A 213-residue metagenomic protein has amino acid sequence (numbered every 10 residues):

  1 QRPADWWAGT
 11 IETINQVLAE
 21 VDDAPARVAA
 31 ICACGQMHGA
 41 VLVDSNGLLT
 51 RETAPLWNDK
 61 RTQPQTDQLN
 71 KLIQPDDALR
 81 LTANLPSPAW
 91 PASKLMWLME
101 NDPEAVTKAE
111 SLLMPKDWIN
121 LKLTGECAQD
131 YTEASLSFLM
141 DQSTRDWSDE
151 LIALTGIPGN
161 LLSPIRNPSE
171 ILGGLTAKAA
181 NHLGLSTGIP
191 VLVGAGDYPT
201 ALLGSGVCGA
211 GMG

Functional and structural regions predicted by a protein language model:
Q1, L161, A210-G213: Short, intrinsically disordered, charge-balanced linker/junction segments flanking boundaries in proteins
Q1-E52, R80, K108, S163-P164 (+2 more regions): N-terminal glycine/serine-rich phosphate-binding loop of ATP-dependent small-molecule kinases, especially carbohydrate
R27-C34, G188-G204, G211-G213: Short glycine-aspartate micro-motif
G39-V43, S137, T200-L203: Short beta-strand scaffold segments in enzyme catalytic cores
D44-G47, L123-E126, G209-A210: Short acidic-glycine loop/turn motifs at beta-strand connectors
S45-L49, Q68, L72-I73, D77: Hydrophobic or amphipathic alpha-helical targeting/insertion segments
P55-L72: Short alpha-helix plus adjacent loop in nuclease-associated cores
K60, A78-G196: Gly/Ser/Thr-rich active-site cleft segment
